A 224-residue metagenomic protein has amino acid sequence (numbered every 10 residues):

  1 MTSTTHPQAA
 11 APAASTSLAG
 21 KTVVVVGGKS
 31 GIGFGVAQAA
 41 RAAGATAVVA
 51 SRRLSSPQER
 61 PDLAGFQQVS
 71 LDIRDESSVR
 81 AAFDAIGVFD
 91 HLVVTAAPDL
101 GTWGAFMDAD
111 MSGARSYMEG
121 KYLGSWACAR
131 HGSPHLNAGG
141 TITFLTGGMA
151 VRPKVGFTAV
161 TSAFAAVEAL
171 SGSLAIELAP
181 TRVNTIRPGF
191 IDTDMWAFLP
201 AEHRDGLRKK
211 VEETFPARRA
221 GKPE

Functional and structural regions predicted by a protein language model:
K29, A37-Q38: N-terminal Rossmann NAD(P)H-binding glycine-rich loop of SDR-like oxidoreductase domains
P61-E76: Rossmann-fold cofactor-recognition segment
R74-V88: Conserved Rossmann-fold cofactor-binding substructure of NAD(P)-dependent oxidoreductases
V93, T143-L145, V183-I186, W196: Hydrophobic structural elements of the Rossmann-like NAD(P)H-binding subdomain that define the short-chain
V93-W103: Conserved NAD(P)H cofactor-binding loop of Rossmann-fold oxidoreductase domains
A105-M118, Y122-L123, A127, T141-A179 (+1 more regions): Catalytic loop of short-chain dehydrogenase/reductase
T181, T185, R204-E224: C-terminal helical subdomain
F190-P200: Short beta-loop-alpha junction of Rossmann-like oxidoreductase domains
